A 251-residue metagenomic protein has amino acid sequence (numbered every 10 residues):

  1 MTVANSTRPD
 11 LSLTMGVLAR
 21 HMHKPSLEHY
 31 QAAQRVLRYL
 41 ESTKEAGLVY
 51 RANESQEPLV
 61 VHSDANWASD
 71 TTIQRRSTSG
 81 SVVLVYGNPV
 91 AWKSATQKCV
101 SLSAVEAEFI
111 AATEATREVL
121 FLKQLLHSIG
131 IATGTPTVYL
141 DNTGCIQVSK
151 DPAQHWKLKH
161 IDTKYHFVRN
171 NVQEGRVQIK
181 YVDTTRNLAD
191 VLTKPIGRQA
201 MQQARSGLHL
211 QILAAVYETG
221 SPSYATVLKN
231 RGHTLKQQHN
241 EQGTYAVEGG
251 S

Functional and structural regions predicted by a protein language model:
M1-G47, D183, V191-T193: C-terminal reverse transcriptase regions that engage the nucleic-acid substrate
M1-S12, N66-T71, R76-T78, A104-Q124: Conserved pre-motif C helix in the palm subdomain of viral-like polymerases
S6, R35, E54, H62-D70 (+1 more regions): Acidic, metal-ion-coordinating active-site neighborhood of RNase H-like domains and the RT-RNase H "connection"/linker
S6, Y39, L84-Y86, E114 (+2 more regions): Conserved catalytic core of Hanks-type protein kinase domains
H21, Q56-P58, S94-S251: RNase H-like nuclease module associated with reverse transcription
E28-A32, R75, K157-K164: Short acidic-hydrophobic sequence patches enriched in Asp/Glu that either
R38-W67, G130-I131: Structured nucleic-acid-interacting core domains from mobile-element enzymes and related host factors, especially RNase
V61-V105: RNase H-like nuclease fold core
